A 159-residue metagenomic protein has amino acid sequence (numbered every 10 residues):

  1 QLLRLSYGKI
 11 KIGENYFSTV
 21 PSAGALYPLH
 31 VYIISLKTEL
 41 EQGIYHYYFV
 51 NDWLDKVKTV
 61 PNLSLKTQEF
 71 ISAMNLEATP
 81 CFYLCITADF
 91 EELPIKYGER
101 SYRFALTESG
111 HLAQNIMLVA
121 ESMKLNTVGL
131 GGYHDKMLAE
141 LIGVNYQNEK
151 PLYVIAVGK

Functional and structural regions predicted by a protein language model:
Q1-T79: N-terminal amphipathic, basic helical "cap/leader" segment at the start of enzyme domains
L2, V31, L84-I86, F90-E92 (+2 more regions): Small-aliphatic-rich amphipathic alpha-helix that forms the alpha element of a beta-alpha
A23, T127-L130, Q147: Short, surface-exposed helix-loop/turn micro-motifs enriched in polar/charged residues
S35-E39, D89-F90, K159: Short, flexible beta-strand-to-coil junctions
H46, Y83, V154-A156: Conserved hydrophobic/aromatic beta-strand scaffold that supports enzyme active sites
N51, P94, L152-V154: Generic secondary-structure boundary/loop-capping signal
D52-L54, M137-Y146: Short, mixed-charge aromatic SLiMs
G143-K159: A glycine-rich helix N-cap at a beta->alpha junction
